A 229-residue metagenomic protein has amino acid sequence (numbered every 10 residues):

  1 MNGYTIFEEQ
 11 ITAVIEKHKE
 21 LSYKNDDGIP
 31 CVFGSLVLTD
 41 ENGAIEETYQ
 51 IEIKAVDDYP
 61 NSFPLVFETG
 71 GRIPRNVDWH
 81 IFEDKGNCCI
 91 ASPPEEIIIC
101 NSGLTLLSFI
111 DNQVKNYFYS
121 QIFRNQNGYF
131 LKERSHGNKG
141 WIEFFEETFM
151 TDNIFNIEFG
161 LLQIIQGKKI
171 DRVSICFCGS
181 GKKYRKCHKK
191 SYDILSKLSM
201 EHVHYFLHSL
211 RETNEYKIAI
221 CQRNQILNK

Functional and structural regions predicted by a protein language model:
M1, P94-G103, L107-K229: Acidic/negatively charged segments and metal-coordination signatures
M1-F7: Charged, compositionally biased non-catalytic regions
E8-N112: Compact alpha/beta protein-protein interaction domains typified by the UBC
